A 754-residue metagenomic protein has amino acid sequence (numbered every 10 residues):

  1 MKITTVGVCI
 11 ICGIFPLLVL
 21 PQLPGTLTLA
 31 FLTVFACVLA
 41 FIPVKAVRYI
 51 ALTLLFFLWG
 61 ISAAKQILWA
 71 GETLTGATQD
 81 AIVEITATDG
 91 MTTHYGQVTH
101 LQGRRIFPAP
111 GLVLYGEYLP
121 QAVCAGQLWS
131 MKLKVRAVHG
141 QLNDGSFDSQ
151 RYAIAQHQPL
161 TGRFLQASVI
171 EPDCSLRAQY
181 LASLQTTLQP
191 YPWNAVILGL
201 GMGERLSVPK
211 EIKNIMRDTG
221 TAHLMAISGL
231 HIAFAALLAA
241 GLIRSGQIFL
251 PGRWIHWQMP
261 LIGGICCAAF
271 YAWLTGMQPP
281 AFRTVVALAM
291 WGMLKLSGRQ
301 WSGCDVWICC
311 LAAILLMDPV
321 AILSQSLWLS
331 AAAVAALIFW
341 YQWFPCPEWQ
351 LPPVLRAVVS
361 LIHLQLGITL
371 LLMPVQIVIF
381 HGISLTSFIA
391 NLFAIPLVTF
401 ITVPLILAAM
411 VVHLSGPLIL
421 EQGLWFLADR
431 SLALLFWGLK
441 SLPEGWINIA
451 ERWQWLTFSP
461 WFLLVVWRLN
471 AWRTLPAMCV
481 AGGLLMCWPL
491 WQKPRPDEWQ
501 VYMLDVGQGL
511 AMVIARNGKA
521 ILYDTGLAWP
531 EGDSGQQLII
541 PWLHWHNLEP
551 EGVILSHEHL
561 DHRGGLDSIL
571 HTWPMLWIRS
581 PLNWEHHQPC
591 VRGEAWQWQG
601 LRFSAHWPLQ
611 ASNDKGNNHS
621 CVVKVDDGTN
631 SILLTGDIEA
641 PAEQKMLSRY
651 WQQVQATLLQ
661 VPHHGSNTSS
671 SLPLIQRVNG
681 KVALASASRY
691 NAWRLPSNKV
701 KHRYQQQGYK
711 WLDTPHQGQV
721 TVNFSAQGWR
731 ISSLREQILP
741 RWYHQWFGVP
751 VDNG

Functional and structural regions predicted by a protein language model:
M1-G76, T161-F164, L176, R283-T284 (+3 more regions): N-terminal leader/targeting segments
M1-V19, L294, L407-Q422, F426-A433: Hydrophobic alpha-helical segments
T5, A46-I50, G162, I212-F388 (+5 more regions): Hydrophobic alpha-helical transmembrane segments in multi-pass membrane proteins
G13, V83, S326, L372 (+3 more regions): Residue-level signal for inorganic ion chemistry
P24-F35, L329-S330, N391-T399, R452-L456: Alpha-helical transmembrane segments of polytopic membrane proteins
L54-H223, D533, Q537-P541, W545-E549 (+6 more regions): Membrane-interface helix/helix-cap signal primarily in integral membrane proteins
Y118-K132, Y152, Q158, S168 (+3 more regions): Non-globular, low-confidence helical/coil segments that flank catalytic cores
A155-A287, G292-M293, W596, F603 (+3 more regions): Aromatic-rich juxtamembrane segments at the membrane interface
